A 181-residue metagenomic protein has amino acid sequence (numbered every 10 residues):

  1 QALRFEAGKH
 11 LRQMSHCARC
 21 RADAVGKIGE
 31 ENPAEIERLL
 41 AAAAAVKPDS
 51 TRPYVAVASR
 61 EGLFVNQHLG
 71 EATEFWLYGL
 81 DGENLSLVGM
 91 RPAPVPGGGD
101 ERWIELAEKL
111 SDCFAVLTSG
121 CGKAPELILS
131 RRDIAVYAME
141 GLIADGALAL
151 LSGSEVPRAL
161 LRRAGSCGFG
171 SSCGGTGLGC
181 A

Functional and structural regions predicted by a protein language model:
E6-K9, Q13: Residues flanking N-terminal targeting/processing segments that define the start of mature chains
Q13-D23, K27, R162-A181: Cysteine-cluster motifs in flexible loop/terminal segments that predominantly coordinate metals
S15, R21, E31-V65, F75-W76: N-terminal, charge-rich interaction modules
T51-W103: Conserved mixed alpha/beta catalytic, RNA-binding, or beta-rich assembly cores of soluble enzyme, regulatory
R91-T118, P125: Compact, charge-rich alpha-helical regulatory domains located at protein termini
L129: Extended, alpha-helix-rich binding/interface surfaces that flank or overlap catalytic cores and mediate recognition
D133-D145: Short hydrophobic/aromatic-enriched beta-strand-loop microsegments
D145-S152: Short, charged, surface-exposed secondary-structure boundary motifs
